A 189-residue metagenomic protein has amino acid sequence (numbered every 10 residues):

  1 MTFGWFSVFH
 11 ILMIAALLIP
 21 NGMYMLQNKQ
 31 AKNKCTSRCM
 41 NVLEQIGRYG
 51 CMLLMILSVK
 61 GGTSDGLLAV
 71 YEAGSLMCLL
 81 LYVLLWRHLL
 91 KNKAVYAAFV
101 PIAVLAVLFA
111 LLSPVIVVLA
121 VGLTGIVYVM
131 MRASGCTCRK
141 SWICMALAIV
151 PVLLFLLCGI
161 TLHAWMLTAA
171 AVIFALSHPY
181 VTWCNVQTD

Functional and structural regions predicted by a protein language model:
M1-I11, I56-V70, F109-V117, L157-L167: Helix-coil boundary and interhelical linker segments in multi-pass alpha-helical membrane proteins
F9-N28: N-terminal signal-anchor/start-transfer transmembrane helix
K34-C51, N92-V100, C136-A148: Juxtamembrane helix-loop boundaries in multi-pass membrane proteins
Q45-V59, S75-L79, A103, A146-L153: Core segments of transmembrane alpha-helices that mediate helix-helix packing or line hydrophobic substrate/ligand
V59-L90: Helix-adjacent hinge/juxtasegments
C78-L84, L123-M131, V172-W183: Alpha-helical transmembrane segments and their membrane-interface exit regions
R87-H88, L108-P114, V129-C138, P179-D189: Juxtamembrane membrane-interface segments at transmembrane alpha-helix termini
K91-V95, R132-W142, V152-A169, C184: Membrane-helix boundary connector in multi-pass membrane proteins
